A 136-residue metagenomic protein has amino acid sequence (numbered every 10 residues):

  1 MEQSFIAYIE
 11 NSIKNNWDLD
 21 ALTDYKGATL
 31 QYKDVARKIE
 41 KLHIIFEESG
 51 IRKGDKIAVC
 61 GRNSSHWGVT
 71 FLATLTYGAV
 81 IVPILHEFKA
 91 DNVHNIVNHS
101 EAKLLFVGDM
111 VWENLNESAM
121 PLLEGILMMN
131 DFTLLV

Functional and structural regions predicted by a protein language model:
M1-E2: Flexible, non-catalytic linker and terminal segments flanking ANL/adenylate-forming cores
E10, D18-S64, G68-L72, K89-H94: Conserved AMP-binding/adenylate-forming core of the ANL superfamily
W17-D18, V136: Conserved pre-ATP/AMP-binding loop-to-beta segment of ANL
S49, T76-V136: Structural core segment of the AMP-binding/adenylate-forming
